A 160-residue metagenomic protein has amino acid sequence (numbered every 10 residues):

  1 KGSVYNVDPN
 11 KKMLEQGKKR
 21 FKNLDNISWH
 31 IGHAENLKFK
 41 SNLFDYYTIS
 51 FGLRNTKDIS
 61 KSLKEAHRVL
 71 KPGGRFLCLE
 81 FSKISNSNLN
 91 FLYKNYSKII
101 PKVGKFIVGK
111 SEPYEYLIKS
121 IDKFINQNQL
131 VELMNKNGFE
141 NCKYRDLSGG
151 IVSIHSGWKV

Functional and structural regions predicted by a protein language model:
K1-L37: Class I SAM-dependent methyltransferase SAM/SAH-binding core
V4, F76-L77, N141: A short hydrophobic/small-residue beta-strand
D8-P9, D58, F81: Short beta->alpha hinge that forms the Motif I/post-I loop of the SAM-binding pocket
E35-Y47: A short acidic, Gly/Pro-enriched loop at the edge of an enzyme's catalytic core that lines a small-molecule cofactor
D45-I59: A short SAM/SAH-binding and catalytic strip from SAM-dependent methyltransferases
S60-R75: A short glycine-rich, Lys/Arg-flanked "PGG" loop and its adjoining helix->strand segment in the class I
K83-L133, N137, K143: C-terminal alpha-helical "lid/dimerization" subdomain adjacent to the S-adenosyl-L-methionine
V131, N135-V160: Core SAM-dependent methyltransferase catalytic element
